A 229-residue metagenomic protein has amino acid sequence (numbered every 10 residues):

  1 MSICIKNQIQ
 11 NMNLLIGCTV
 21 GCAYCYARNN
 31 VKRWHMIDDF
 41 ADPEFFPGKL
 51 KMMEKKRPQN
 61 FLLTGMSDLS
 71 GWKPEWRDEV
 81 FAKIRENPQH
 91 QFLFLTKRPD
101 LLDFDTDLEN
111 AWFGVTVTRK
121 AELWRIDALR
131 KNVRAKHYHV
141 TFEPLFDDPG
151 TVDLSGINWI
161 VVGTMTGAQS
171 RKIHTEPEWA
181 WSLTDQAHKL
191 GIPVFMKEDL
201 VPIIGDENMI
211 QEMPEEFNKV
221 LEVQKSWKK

Functional and structural regions predicted by a protein language model:
M1-N7, F146, T151-K229: Auxiliary Fe-S-binding modules of radical SAM enzymes
M1-W112, K120-R134, P149-L154: Conserved Radical SAM active-site core
F61-L63, F92-F94, F113-V115, Y138-F142 (+2 more regions): Hydrophobic faces of well-ordered beta-strands that scaffold small-molecule active sites in alpha/beta enzyme cores
S67, R98-D100, V117-R119, P144-F146 (+2 more regions): Active-site-proximal loop/turn and secondary-structure-junction residues that shape catalytic pockets, frequently
E79-A82, L129-H137, H174-Q186: Long, well-ordered alpha-helical scaffolding segments within enzyme catalytic domains, especially pronounced
E86-F92, R134-H137, T184-V194: Structural alpha-beta junctions
T118, E122, I173-E176: Short capping loops/turns at secondary-structure boundaries
